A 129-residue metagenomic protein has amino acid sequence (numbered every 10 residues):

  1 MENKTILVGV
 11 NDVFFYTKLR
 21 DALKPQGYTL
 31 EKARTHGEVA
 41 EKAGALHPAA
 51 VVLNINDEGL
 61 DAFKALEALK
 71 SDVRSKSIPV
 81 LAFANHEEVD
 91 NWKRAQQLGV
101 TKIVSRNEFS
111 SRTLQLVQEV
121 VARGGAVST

Functional and structural regions predicted by a protein language model:
N3-V13: Conserved acidic segment of CheY-like receiver
V13-E31: Two-component/phosphorelay signaling modules centered on CheY-like receiver
T35-A50: Acidic, metal-coordinating helix/loop segments flanking the phosphotransfer/catalytic sites of two-component signaling
L46, K70-K76, L98: Conserved phosphotransfer cores of two-component systems
L53-L69: Conserved phosphotransfer microenvironments
S77-H86: A short, hydrophobic beta-strand element within the central beta-sheet of small alpha/beta folds
E87-I103: Alpha4 helix (beta4-alpha4-beta5 surface) of REC/receiver domains from two-component response regulators
G99-L114: Output/docking surface of receiver
